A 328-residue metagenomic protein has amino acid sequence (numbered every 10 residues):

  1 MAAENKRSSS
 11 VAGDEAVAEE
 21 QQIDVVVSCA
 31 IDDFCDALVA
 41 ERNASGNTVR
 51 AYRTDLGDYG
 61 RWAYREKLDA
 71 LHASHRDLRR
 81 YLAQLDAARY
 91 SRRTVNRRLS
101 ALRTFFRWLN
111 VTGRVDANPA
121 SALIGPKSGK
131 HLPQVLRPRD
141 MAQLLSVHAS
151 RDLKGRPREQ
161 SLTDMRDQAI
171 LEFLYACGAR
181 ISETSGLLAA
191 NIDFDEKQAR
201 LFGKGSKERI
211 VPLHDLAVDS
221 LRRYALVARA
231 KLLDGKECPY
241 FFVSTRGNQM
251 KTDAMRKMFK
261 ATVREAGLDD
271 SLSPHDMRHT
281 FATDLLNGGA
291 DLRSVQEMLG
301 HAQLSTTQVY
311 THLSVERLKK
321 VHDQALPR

Functional and structural regions predicted by a protein language model:
M1-R328: Conserved catalytic core of the tyrosine transesterase superfamily
